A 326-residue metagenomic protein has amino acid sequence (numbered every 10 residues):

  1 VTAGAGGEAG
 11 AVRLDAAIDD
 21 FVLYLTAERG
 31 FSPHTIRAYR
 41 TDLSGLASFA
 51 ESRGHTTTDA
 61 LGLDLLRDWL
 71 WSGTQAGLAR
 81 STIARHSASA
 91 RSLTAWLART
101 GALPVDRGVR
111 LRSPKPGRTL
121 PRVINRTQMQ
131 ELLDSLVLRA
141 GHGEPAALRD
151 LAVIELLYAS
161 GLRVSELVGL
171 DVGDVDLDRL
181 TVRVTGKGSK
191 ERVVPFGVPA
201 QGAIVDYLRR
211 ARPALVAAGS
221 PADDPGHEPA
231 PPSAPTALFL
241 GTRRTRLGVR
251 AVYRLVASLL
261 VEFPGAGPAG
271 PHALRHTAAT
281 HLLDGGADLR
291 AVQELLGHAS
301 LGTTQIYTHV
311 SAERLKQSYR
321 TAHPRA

Functional and structural regions predicted by a protein language model:
V1-A326: Conserved catalytic core of the tyrosine transesterase superfamily
